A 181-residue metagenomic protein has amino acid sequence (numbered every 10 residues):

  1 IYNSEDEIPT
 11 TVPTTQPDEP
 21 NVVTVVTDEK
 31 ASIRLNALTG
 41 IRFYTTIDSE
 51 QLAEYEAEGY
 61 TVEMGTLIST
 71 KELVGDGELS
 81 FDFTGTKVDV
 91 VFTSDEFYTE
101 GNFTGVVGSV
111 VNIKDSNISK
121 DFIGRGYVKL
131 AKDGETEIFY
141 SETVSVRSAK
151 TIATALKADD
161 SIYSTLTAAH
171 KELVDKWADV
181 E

Functional and structural regions predicted by a protein language model:
I1-E181: Short, surface-exposed linear motifs at loops/turns and structural transition points
